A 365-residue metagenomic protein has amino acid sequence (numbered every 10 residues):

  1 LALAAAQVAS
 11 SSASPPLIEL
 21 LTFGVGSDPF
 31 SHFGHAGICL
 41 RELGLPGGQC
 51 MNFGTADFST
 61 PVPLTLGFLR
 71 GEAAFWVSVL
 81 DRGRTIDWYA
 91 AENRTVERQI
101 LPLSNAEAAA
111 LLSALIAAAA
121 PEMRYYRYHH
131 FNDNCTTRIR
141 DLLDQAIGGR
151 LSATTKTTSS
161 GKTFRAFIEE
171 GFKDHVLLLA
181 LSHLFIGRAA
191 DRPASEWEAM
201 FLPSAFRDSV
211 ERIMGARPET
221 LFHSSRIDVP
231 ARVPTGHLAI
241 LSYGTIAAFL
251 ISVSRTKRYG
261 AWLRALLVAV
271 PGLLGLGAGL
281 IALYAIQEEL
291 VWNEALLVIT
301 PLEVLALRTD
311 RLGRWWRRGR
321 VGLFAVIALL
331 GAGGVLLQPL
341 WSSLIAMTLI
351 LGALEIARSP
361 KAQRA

Functional and structural regions predicted by a protein language model:
L1-Q7: Sec-dependent N-terminal signal peptides of Gram-negative exported proteins
V8-A13, H223: Membrane-proximal intrinsically disordered regions of secretory-pathway and membrane-system proteins
S14-T95: Glycine-rich catalytic cores of cysteine/serine-nucleophile enzymes that process amide/ester linkages in cell-envelope
G26-S27, N93-P102, P121-H130: Second-shell loop/turn segments in exported
L80-R84, L112, G277: N-proximal short alpha-helices
L103-I116: A structural motif
A117-A365: Activation targets extended, charge/polar-rich intrinsically disordered C-terminal tails
